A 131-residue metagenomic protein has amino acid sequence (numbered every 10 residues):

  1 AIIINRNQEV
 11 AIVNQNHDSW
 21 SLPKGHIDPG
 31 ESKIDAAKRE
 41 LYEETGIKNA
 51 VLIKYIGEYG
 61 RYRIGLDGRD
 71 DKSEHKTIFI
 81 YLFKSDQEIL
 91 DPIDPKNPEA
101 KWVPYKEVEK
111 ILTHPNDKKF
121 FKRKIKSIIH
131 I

Functional and structural regions predicted by a protein language model:
A1-P23: N-terminal strand-loop-strand
I2, I12, D70-S73, D91-I93: Short secondary-structure boundary/capping segments
D18-W20, D28-P29, E99, K118: Short, surface-exposed beta-strand-loop junctions and turns on beta-sheet-rich folds
L22-E58: The catalytic Nudix box helix
G46-I89: Active-site segment of metal-dependent pyrophosphate-handling enzymes, primarily the Nudix hydrolase catalytic core
I80-K84, L90-K122: NUDIX/MutT-family hydrolases
R123-I131: C-terminal alpha-helix
